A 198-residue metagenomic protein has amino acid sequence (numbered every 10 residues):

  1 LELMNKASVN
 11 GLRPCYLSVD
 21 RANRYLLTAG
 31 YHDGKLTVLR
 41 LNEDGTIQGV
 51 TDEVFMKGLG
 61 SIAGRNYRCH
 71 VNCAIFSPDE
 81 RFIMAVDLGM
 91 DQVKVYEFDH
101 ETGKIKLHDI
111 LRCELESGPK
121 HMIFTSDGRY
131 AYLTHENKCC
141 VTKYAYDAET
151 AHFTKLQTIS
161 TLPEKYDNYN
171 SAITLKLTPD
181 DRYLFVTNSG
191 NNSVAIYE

Functional and structural regions predicted by a protein language model:
L1-K6, I47-V50, L59-G60, D99-E114 (+1 more regions): Blade-edge beta-strand/turn elements of extracellular beta-propeller and related beta-sheet repeat scaffolds
L3-C73: Asp-box/WD-like beta-propeller blade repeats and closely related beta-sheet repeat scaffolds
C15, N72, K120, I173-T174: Structural signature of WD-repeat beta-propeller blades
A22-R24, D79-R81, D127-R129, D180-R182: Short coil/turn segments that connect the beta-strands within blades of beta-propeller domains
T28-Y31, S77, A85-L88, T125 (+2 more regions): Conserved beta-strand positions in repeat-built beta-propeller and related beta-rich domains
L39-Q48, E97-K104, Y144-H152, E198: Short loop/turn segments immediately following beta-strands, especially the blade-tip and inter-blade linker loops
N170-E198: Loop/turn-rich, solvent-exposed surfaces of beta-rich toroidal or solenoidal domains
